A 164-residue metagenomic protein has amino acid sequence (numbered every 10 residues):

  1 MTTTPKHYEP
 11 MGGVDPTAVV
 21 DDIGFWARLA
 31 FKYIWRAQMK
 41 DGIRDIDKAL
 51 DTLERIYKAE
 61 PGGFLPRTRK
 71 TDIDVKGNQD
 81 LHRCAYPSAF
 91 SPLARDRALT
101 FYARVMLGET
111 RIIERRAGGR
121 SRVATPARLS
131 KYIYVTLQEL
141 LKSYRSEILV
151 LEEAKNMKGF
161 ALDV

Functional and structural regions predicted by a protein language model:
M1-V164: Intrinsically disordered, low-complexity regulatory regions that flank transcription factor DNA-binding cores
